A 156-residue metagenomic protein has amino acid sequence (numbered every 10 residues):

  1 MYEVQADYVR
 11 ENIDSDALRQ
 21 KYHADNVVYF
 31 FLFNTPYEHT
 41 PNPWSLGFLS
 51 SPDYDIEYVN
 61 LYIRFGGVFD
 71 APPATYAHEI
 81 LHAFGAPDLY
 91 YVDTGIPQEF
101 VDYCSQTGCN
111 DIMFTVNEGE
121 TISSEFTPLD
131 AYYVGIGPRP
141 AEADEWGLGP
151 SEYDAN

Functional and structural regions predicted by a protein language model:
Y2-D93: Active-site-proximal segment of zinc-dependent metalloprotease catalytic domains
F69, L89-N156: Replace "(M1/M4/M9/M12/WLM)" with "(e.g., M1/M4/M8/M9/M12/M26/WLM)" and add "not limited to" to clarify scope
